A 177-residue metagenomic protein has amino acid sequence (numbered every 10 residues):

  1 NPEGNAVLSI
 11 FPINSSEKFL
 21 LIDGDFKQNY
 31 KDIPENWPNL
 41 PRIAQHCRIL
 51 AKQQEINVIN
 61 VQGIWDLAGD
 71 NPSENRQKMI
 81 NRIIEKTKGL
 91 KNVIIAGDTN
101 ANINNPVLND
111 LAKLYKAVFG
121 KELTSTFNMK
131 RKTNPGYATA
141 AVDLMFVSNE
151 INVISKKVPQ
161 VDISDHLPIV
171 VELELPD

Functional and structural regions predicted by a protein language model:
N1-E55, K157-Q160: Structured beta-strand-rich core segments of catalytic domains in phosphoester-bond hydrolases
N1-V7, W37, D70, L90 (+1 more regions): Active site of divalent-metal-dependent phosphoester/diester hydrolases
L8, C47, E55-V61, M79-L111 (+2 more regions): Active-site beta-strand/loop signature of hydrolases that rely on acidic residues for catalysis
I22, Q62-I64, T99-N102, I151: Catalytic metal-binding/acid-base residues of hydrolase active sites
N36, P72-M79: Residue-level preference for long, well-ordered alpha-helices that form the structural scaffold of enzyme catalytic
P41-R42, Q77, N81, T139-A140: A structural signal for well-ordered alpha-helical segments within the folded catalytic domains of diverse enzymes
R48-E74: Metal-dependent phosphoester/phosphodiester hydrolase catalytic core
K52-Q54, I151, I163, P176-D177: Short strand-connecting beta-turns/loops that link adjacent beta-strands
